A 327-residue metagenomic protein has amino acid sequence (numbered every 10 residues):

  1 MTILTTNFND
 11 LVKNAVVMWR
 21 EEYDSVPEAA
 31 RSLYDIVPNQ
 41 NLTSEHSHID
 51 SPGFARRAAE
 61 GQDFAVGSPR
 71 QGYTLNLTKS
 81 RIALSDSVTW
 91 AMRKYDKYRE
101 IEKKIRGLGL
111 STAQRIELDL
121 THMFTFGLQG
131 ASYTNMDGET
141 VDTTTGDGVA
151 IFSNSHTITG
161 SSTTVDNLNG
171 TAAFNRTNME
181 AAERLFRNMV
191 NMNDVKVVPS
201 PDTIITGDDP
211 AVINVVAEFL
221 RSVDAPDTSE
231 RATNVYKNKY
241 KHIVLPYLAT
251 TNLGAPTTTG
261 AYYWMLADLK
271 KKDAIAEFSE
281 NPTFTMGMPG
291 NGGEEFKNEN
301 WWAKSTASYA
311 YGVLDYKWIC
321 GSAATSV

Functional and structural regions predicted by a protein language model:
M1-V26: N-terminal alpha-helical "arm" segments
T2, D142-M192, V198-I205, D209-V327: Sequence/fold signature of self-assembling virion shell proteins
T2-F8, T43-D50, S162-L168: A broad, low-specificity signal for short, low-complexity segments enriched in glycine/proline and polar/charged
M18, R70-Q71, M189, M288: Short alpha-helical segments and helix-capping/turn motifs at coil-helix boundaries
E21-I82: Assembly/oligomerization interface modules of large self-assembling protein complexes
T74, N193-D194: A generic local secondary-structure boundary/capping motif
L75-A131, I204, A303-S305: Long, contiguous amphipathic alpha-helices that act as assembly "spine/axial" helices in icosahedral shell and virion
T121, T125-T143, G148: Charged mid-protein connector segments
